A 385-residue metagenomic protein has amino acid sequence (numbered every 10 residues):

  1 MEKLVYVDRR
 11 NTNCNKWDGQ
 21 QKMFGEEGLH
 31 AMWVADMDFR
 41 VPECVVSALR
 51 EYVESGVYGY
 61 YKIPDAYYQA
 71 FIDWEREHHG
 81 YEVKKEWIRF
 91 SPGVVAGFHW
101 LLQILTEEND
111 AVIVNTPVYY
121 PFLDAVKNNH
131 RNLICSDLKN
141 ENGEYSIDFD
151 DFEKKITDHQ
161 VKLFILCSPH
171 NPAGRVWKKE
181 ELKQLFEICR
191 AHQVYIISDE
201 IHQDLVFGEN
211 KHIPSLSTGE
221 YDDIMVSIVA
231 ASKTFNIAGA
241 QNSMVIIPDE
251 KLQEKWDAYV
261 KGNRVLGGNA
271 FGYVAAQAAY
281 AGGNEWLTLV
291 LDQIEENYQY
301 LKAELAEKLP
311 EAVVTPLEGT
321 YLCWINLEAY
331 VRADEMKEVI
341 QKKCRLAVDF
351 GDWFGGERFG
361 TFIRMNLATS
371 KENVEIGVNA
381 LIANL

Functional and structural regions predicted by a protein language model:
E2-G93, W100, A279: N-terminal small-domain helix-loop-helix segment of the aminotransferase-like
S47-A48, D223-E295, A303, L385: Conserved core segment of the aminotransferase class I/II
R50, E153-I156, F186, R190 (+1 more regions): A structural alpha-helix within SAM-dependent methyltransferase catalytic domains
Y58-E187, D204-T218, D222, V226: Conserved core of the PLP fold type I
Q277, I294-K302, V314-L327: Conserved glycine-rich beta-strand-loop-beta hairpin in the small C-terminal domain of fold type I
Y330, V339-V348, F354-L385: PLP-dependent enzyme catalytic core of the Aspartate aminotransferase-like
